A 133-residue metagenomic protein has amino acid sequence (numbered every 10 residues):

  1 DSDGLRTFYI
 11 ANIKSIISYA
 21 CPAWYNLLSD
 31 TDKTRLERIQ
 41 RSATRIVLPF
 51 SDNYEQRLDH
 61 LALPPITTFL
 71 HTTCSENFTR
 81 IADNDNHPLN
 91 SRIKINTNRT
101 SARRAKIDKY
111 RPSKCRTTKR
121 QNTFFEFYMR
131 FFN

Functional and structural regions predicted by a protein language model:
D1-N133: Hydrophobic/basic alpha-helical segments
